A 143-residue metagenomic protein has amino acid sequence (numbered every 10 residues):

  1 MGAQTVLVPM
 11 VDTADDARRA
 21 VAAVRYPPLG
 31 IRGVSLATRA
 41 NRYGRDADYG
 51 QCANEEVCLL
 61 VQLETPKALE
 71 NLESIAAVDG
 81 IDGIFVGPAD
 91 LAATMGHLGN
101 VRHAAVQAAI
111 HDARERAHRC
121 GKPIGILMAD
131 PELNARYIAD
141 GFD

Functional and structural regions predicted by a protein language model:
M1-D143: Expand to "…catalyze enediolate/carbanion chemistry for C-C bond making/breaking, isomerization, decarboxylation
